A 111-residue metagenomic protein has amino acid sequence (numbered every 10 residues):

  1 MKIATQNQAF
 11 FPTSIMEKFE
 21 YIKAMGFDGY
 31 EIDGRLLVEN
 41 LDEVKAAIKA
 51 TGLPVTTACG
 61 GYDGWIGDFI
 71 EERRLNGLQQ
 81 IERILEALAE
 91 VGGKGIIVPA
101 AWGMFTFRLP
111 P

Functional and structural regions predicted by a protein language model:
M1-A4, G34-L41, Q80-I81: Short, mixed-charge, low-aromatic patches
M1-I3, Y21-D28: A short, Lys/Arg-enriched amphipathic alpha-helix followed by its capping loop at the start of a domain
K2-N7, Y30-I32, V55-G60, I96-V98: Hydrophobic faces of well-ordered beta-strands that scaffold small-molecule active sites in alpha/beta enzyme cores
I3-K18: Short, Lys/Arg-rich amphipathic segments at extreme N-termini
F10-S14, E31-E43, W65-D68, M104-R108: Acidic-and-aromatic substrate-binding clefts and catalytic sites of carbohydrate-active enzymes
F19-A24, V38-C59, E82-G93: Acidic (Asp/Glu)-rich catalytic clusters
G26, G61-Y62, A100-W102: Short, histidine-centered active-site or binding-site loop motifs used for metal coordination, general acid-base
E71-P111: Active-site acidic/histidine proton-transfer and metal-coordination neighborhood in alpha/beta enzyme cores
